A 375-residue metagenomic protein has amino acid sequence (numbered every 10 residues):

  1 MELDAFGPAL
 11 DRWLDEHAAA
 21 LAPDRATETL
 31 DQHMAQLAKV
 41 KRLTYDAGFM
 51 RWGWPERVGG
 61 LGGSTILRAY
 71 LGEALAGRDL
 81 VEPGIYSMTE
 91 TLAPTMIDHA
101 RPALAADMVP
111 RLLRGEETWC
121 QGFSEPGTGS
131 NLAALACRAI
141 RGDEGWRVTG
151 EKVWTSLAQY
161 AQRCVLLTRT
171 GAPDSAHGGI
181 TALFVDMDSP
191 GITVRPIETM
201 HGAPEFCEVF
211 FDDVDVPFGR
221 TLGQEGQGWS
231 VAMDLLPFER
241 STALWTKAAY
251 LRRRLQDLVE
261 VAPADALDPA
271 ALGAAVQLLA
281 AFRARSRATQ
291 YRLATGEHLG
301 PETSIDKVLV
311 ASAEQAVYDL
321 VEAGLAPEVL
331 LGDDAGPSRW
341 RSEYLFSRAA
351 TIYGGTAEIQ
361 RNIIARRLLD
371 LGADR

Functional and structural regions predicted by a protein language model:
M1-G84, D107, R111, D265-D268 (+3 more regions): Amphipathic, small/basic residue-rich leader segments at the start of a protein or domain
A5, I192-A284, A350: Glycine-rich beta->alpha junctions and the first turn(s) of the following alpha-helix
A22-D31, A280-A335: C-terminal helix-coil-helix/basic helical segment that borders enzyme active sites and/or dimer interfaces and provides
Y45-G115, L157-R163, L279, L293-P301 (+2 more regions): Internal helix-loop-helix
I66, Y70-L71, T91, M233 (+2 more regions): Glycine-rich phosphate/cofactor-binding loops in nucleotide/flavin-utilizing enzymes
G115-F123, L167: A short, Trp-centered hydrophobic/proline-enriched beta-strand micro-motif
C137-I140: A structural signal for short hydrophobic beta-strand segments in well-ordered beta-sheet cores
T149-R195: A short core secondary-structure module
